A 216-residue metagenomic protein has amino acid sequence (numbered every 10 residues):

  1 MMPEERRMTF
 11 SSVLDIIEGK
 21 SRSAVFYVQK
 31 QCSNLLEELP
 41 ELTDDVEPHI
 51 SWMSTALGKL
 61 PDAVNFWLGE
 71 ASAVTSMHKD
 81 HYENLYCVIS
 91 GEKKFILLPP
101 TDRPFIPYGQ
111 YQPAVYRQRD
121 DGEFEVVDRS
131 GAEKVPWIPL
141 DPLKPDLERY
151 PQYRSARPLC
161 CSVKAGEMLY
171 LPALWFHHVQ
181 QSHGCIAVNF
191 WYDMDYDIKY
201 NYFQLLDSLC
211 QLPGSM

Functional and structural regions predicted by a protein language model:
M1-M168, F176-M216: N-terminal accessory scaffold of Fe(II)-dependent oxygenases
